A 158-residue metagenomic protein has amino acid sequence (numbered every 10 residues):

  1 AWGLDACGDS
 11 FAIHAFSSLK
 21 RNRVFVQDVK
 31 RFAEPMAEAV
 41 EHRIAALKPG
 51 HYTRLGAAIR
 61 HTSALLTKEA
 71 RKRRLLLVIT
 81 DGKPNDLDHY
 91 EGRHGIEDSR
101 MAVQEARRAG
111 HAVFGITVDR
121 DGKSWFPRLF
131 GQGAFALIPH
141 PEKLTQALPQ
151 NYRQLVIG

Functional and structural regions predicted by a protein language model:
A1-G158: Acidic, glycine-rich A-domain
